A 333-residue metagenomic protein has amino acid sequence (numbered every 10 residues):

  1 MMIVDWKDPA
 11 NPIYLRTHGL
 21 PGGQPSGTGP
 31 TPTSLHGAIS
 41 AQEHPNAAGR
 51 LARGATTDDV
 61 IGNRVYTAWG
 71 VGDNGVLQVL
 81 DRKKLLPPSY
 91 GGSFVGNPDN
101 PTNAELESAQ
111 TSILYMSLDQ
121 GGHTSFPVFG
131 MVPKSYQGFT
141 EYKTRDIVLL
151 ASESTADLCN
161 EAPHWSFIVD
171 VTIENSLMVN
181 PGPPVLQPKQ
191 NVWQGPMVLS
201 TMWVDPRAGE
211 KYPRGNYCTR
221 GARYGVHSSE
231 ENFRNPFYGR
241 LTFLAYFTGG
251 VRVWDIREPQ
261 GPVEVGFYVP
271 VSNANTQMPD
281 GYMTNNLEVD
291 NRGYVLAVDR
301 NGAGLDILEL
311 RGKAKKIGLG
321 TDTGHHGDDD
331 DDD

Functional and structural regions predicted by a protein language model:
M1-D333: Feature marking well-ordered beta-strand scaffolds used for ligand recognition
